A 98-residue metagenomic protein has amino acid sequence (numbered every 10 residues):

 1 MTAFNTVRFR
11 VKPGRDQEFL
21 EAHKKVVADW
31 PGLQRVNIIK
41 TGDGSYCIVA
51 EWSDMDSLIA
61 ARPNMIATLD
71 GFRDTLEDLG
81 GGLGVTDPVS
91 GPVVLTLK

Functional and structural regions predicted by a protein language model:
M1, R8-R10, R35-C47, G71-K98: Glycine-rich beta-strand-turn "strand-cap" elements at beta-sheet edges
F4-N5, F19, Y46-M55: Conserved N-terminal glycine/acidic-rich loop preference
R8-E21: Short, surface-exposed ligand-recognition loops at beta-strand->loop->(often short) alpha-helix junctions that present
K12-G14, D56, K98: A short, structured loop/turn motif at beta-sheet edges
Q17-F19, V27, T41-C47, A60 (+2 more regions): Residues in flexible loops and secondary-structure boundaries
K25-R35, E51-D87: An amphipathic, aromatic/His-enriched active-site/gating alpha helix that lines ligand/cofactor pockets
